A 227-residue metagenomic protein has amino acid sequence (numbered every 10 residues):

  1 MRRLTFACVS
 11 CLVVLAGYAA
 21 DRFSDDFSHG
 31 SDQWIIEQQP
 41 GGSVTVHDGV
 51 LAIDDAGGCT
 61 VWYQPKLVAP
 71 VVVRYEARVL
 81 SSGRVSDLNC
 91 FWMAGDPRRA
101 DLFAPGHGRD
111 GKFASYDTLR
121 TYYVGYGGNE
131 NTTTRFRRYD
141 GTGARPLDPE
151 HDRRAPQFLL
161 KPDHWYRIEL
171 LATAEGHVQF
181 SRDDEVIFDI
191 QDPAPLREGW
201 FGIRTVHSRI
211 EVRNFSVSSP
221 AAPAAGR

Functional and structural regions predicted by a protein language model:
M1-C8: Bacterial N-terminal signal peptides that target proteins for export
V9-S10, D184: Enrichment for repetitive, rod-forming helical segments
S10-A19: Hydrophobic h-region of N-terminal signal peptides that target proteins for export in Gram-negative bacteria
Y18-R227: Extracellular glycan-recognition regions
